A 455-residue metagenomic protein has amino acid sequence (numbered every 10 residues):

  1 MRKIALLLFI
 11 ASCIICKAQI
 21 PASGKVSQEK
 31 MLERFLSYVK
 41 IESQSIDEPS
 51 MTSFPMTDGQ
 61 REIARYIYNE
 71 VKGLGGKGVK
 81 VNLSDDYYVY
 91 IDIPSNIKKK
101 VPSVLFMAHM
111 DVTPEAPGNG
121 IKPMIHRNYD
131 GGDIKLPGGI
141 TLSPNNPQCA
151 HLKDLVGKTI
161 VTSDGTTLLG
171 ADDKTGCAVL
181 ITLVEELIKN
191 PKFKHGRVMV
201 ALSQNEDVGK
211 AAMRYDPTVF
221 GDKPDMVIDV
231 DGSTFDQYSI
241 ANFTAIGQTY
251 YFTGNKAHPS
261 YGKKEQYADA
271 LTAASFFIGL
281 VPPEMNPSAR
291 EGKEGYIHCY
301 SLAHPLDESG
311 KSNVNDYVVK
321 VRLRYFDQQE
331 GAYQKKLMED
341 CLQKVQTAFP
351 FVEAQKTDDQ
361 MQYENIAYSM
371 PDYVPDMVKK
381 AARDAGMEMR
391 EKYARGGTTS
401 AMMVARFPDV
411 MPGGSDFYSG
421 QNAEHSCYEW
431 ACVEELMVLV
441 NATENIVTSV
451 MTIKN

Functional and structural regions predicted by a protein language model:
M1-Q19: Bacterial Sec-dependent N-terminal signal peptides
V26-D58, V161-T162, M361, G420-S426: N-terminal capping segment at the start of a domain
P49-V101, L105-M107, D111, K122: A non-catalytic alpha/beta surface segment that caps or lines the substrate-entry region of metallo-dependent hydrolase
K100-R197, L202, V438: Active-site metal-coordination/substrate-binding segment of hydrolases, especially metallo-dependent peptidases
L152-F243, N286-K311, V319-F326, K454-N455: Acidic/histidine-rich catalytic neighborhood of metal-dependent amide-processing enzymes
I240, G262-P305, S312, Q329-A354: Acidic-enriched catalytic cores of C-N bond-cleaving enzymes acting on peptides and small amides
L271-G292, Y296-Y300, Q362-S415: Active-site-adjacent substrate-binding region of metalloamidase/peptidase-like peptide-processing proteins
N315, M389-I446, V450: Zn-dependent metallopeptidase/amidohydrolase metal-coordination segment
